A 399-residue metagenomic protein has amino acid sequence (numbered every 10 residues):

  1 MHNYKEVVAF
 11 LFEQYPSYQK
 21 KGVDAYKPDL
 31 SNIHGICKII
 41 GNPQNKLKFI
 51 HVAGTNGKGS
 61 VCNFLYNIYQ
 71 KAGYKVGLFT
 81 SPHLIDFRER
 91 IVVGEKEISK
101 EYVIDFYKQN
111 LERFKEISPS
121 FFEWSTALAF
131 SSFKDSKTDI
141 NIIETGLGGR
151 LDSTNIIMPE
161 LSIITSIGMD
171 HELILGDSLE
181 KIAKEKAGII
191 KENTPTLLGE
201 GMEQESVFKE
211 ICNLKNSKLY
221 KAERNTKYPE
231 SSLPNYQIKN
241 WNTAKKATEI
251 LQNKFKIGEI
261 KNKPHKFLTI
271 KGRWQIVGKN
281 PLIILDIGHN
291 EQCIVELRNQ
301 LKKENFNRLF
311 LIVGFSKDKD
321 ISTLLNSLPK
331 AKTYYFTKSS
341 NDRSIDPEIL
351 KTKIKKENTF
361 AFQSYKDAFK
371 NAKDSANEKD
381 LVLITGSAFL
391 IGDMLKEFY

Functional and structural regions predicted by a protein language model:
M1-G54, V61, N67-A72, F79: Short functional linear segments
V23-L30, C37-N45, K71-I157, E203: ATP-dependent carboxylate-amine ligase catalytic core
K46, D135, I140-T145, S153-I163 (+3 more regions): Nucleotide phosphate-binding/pyrophosphate-handling subdomain across enzymes that bind or process nucleotide phosphates
L65-Q70, F133, L251, I354 (+1 more regions): Hydrophobic alpha-helical packing residues
P82-Q109, L173-I189, K209-E210, I321-S327 (+1 more regions): Active-site-proximal loop->helix
G149-L151, M158-N216: Conserved catalytic-core segment of NTP-binding enzymes
G201-Y220, L282-I283, L325-L381: C-terminal helical cap/extension that packs against the catalytic core of soluble nucleotide-cofactor enzymes
S387: Active-site-proximal loop/hinge segments that shape catalytic or ion-binding/gating pockets
